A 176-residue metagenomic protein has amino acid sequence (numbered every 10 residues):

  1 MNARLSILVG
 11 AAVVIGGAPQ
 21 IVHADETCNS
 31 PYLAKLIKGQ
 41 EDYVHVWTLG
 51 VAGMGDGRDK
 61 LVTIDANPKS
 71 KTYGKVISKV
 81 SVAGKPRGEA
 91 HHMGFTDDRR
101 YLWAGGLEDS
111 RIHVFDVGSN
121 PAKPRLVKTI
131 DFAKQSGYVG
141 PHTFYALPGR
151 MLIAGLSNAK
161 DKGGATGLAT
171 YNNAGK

Functional and structural regions predicted by a protein language model:
M1-L8, A18: Bacterial N-terminal signal peptides that target proteins for export
V9-A11, V22: Cleavable N-terminal signal peptides
A18-A24: Sec/Tat signal peptide C-region and signal peptidase I cleavage site
D25-A66, T72-L107: Beta-strand-rich domains and repeat architectures in extracellular enzymes and scaffolds, especially beta-propellers
Y43-L49, R100-L107, F115, H142 (+1 more regions): Hydrophobic core segments of beta-strands in well-ordered, beta-rich domains
M54-G57, L107-S110, A159-A165: Short, solvent-exposed loop/turn segments at conserved positions within beta-propeller repeat blades
K60-V62, R111-H113, G167-A169: A short loop-to-beta-strand structural motif that recurs across blades of beta-propeller domains
V117-K176: Asp-box/WD-like beta-propeller blade repeats and closely related beta-sheet repeat scaffolds
